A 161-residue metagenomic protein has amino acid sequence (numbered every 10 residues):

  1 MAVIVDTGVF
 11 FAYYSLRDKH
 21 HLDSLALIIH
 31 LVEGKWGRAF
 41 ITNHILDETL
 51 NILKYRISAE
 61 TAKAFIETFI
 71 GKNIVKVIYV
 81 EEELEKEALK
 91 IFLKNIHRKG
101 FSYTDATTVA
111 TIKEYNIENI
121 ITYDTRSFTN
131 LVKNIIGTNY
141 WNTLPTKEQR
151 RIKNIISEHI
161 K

Functional and structural regions predicted by a protein language model:
M1-I41, R56-E67, K147-Q149, I155-K161: Short, well-structured N-terminal submotif of metal-dependent ribonuclease cores
A2, Y115-K161: Acidic, PIN/NYN-like endoribonuclease modules and their adjacent C-terminal/linker elements
G8-V9, H44, T107, R126: Alpha-helix/helix-capping structural signal
F11, D47-L50, L89: Amphipathic alpha-helical segments within well-ordered protein domains
A12-Y14, I52, L131: Residues that scaffold the ATP/ADP-binding catalytic core of kinase and kinase-like folds
I52-Y55, E60-K86: Helix-adjacent hinge/juxtasegments
V77-N119, Y123: Active-site neighborhoods of divalent-metal-dependent phosphate/nucleic-acid chemistry enzymes
